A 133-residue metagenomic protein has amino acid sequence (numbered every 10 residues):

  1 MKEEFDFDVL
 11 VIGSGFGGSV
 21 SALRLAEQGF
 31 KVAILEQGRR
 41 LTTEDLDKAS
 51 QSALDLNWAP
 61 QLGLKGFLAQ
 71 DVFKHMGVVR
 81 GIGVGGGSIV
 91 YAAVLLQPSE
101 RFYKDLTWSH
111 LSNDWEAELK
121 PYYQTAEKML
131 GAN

Functional and structural regions predicted by a protein language model:
M1-D105, A117: N-terminal glycine-rich phosphate/pyrophosphate-binding loop and immediately adjacent elements
S109-N133: Conserved redox-cofactor binding core of oxidoreductases
